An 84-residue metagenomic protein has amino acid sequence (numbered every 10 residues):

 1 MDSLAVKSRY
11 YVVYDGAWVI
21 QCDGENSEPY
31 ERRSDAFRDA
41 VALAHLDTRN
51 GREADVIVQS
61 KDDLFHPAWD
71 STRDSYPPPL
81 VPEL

Functional and structural regions predicted by a protein language model:
M1-K7, D35, D47: Short, solvent-exposed secondary-structure boundary motifs
D2-N26: Short aromatic-glycine-(Arg/Gly/Cys) micro-motifs in beta-strand/loop hairpins
V19, D39, H66-D70: Secondary-structure boundary/capping motif
D23-D35: A short, exposed loop/beta-hairpin motif centered on an aromatic-Gly-Thr core
R33-G51: Acidic, aromatic-enriched beta-alpha/helix-loop junctions
R49-L84: Short, mixed-charge low-complexity intrinsically disordered segments
